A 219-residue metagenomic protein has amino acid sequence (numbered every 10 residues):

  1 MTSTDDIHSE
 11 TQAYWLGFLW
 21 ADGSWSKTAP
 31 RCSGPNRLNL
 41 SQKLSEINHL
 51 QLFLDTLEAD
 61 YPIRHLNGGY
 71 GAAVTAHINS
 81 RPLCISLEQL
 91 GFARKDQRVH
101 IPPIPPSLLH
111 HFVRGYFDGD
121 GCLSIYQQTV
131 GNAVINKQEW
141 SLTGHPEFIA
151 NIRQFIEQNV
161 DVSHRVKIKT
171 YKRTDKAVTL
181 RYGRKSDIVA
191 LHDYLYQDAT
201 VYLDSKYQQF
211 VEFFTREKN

Functional and structural regions predicted by a protein language model:
M1-N219: Internal intein/HINT superfamily modules and their associated LAGLIDADG
